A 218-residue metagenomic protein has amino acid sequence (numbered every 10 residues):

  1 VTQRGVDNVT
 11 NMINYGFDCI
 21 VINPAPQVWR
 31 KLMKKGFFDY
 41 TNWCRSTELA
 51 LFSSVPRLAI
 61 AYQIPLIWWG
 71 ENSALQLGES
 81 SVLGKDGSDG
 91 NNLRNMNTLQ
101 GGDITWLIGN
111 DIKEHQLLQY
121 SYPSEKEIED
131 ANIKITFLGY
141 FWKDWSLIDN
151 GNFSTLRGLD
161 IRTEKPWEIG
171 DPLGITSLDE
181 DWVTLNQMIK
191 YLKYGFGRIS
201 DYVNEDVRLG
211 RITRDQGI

Functional and structural regions predicted by a protein language model:
T2-I218: Nucleotide-activated chemistry modules centered on ATP-dependent adenylation/adenylyltransferase
